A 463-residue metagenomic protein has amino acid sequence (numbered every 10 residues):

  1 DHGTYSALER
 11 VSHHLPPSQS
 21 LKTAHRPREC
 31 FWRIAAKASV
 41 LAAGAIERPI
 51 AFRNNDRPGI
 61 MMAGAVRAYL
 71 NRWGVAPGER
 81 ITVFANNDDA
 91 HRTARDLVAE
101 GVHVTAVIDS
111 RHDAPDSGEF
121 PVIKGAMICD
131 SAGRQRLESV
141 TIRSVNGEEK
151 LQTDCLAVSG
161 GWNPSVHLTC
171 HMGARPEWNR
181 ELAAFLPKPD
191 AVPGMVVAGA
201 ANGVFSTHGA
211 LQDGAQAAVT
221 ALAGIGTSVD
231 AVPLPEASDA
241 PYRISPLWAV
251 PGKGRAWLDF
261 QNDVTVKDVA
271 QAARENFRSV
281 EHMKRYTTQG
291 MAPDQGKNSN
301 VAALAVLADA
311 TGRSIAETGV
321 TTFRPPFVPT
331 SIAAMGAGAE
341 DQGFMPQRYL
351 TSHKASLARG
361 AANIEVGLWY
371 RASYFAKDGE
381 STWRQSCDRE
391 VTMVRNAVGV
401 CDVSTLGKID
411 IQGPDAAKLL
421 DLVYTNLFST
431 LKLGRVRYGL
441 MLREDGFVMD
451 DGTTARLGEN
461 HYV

Functional and structural regions predicted by a protein language model:
D1-Q347, R443: Residues forming the flavin
A174, Q261-D263, Y286, D309-R313 (+2 more regions): Glycine/proline-enriched, intrinsically flexible loops and inter-domain linkers
